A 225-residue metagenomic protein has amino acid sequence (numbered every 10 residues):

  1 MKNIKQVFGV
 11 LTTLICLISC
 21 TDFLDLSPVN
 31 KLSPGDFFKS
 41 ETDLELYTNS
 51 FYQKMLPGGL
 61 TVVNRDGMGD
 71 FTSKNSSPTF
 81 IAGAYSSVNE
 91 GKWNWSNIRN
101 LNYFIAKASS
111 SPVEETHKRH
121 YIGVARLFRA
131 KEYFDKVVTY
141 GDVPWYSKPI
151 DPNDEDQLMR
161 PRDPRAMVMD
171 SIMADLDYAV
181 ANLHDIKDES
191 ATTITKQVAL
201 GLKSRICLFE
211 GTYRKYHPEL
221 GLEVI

Functional and structural regions predicted by a protein language model:
M1-V29: Bacterial Sec-dependent N-terminal signal peptides
C20-V63: Membrane-proximal, proline-rich intrinsically disordered regions
S33, D43-N49, M55-P57, K74-Y140 (+2 more regions): Conserved, well-structured interaction surfaces
R126, L200-I206: TPR/Sel1-like alpha-solenoid repeat signature
V137-V138, P144, K187, F209-P218: Short coil/turn linking the two alpha-helices of tandem helical-hairpin repeats
D142, Y146-K148, S190-G201: Aromatic-lined, polymer-binding surfaces characteristic of secreted/periplasmic polysaccharide-degrading enzymes
P149, R214-I225: Acidic, serine/threonine/proline-rich low-complexity intrinsically disordered regions
